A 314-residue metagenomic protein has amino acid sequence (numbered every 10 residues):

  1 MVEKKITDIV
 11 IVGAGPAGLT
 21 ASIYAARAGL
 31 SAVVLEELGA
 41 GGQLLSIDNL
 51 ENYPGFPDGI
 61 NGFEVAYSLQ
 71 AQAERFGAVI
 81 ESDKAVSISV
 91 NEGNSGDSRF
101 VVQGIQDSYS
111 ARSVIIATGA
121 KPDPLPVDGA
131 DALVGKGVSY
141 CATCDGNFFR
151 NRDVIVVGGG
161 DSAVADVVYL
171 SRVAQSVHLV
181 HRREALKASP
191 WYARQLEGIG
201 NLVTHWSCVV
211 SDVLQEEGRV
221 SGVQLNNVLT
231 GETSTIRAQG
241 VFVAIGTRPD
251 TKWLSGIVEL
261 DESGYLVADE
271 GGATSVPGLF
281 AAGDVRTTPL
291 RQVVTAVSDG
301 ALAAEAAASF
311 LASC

Functional and structural regions predicted by a protein language model:
E3, T7-F76, R152, V164-P190 (+1 more regions): Beta1-alpha1 glycine-rich phosphate/pyrophosphate-binding loop at the start of Rossmann-like nucleotide-binding domains
I6-D8, S82-D83, R150-R152, S207 (+1 more regions): Phosphate-coordination loops involved in phosphoryl transfer and adenosine-cofactor binding
G15-P16, G39, A120-P122, G160-S162 (+1 more regions): Residue-level detector of alpha-helix initiation sites
A73-Q103, S108-A111, S171-D269, S309-S313: A Rossmann-like FAD-binding core segment of flavoenzymes
I80, I116, Y140, T204-W206 (+1 more regions): A structural signal for the hydrophobic beta-strands that form the central parallel beta-sheet of Rossmann-like
K121, P126, A132-F148, I245-T295 (+2 more regions): FAD-site-proximal beta/loop scaffold in flavoenzymes
